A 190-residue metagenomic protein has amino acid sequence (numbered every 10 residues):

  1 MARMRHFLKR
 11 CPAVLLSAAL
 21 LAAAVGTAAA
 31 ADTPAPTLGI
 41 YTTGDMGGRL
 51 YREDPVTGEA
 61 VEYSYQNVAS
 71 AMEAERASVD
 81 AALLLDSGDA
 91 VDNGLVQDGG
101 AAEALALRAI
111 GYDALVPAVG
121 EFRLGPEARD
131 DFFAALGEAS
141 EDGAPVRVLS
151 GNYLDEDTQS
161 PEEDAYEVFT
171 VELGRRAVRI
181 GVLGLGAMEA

Functional and structural regions predicted by a protein language model:
R3-L15: Bacterial N-terminal signal peptides that target proteins for export
K9, A22-T33: Intrinsically disordered, low-complexity Ser/Thr/Pro-rich tracts
V14-A23: Bacterial N-terminal signal peptides
A31-A190: Acidic, metal/ion-coordinating pockets
